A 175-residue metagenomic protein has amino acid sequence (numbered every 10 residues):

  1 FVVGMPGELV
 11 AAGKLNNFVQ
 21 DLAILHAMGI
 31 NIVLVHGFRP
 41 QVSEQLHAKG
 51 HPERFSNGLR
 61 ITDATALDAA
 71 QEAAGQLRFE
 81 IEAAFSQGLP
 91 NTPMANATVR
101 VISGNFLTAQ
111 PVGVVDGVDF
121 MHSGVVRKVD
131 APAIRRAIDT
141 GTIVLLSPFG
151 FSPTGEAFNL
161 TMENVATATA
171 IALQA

Functional and structural regions predicted by a protein language model:
F1-L34: N-terminal glycine-/serine-/threonine-rich phosphate-binding loop
V2, A27-V35, R39-S56, I61: N-terminal glycine-/lysine-enriched basic segments
E8-V10, A66, F149-G155: Glycine-rich phosphate/diphosphate-binding loops and the adjacent beta-loop-alpha structural elements that coordinate
K14-L15, S43-G50, P111-G113, E156-F158: Short acidic, glycine/serine/threonine-rich loops at helix termini
N16-Q20, N159-T167: Charged helix-capping and loop-helix junction motifs
I24-M28, A168-A175: Alpha-helix C-terminal capping segments
H47-L145: Ligand-binding beta-strand-loop-alpha-helix segment within the catalytic cores of soluble metabolic enzymes
